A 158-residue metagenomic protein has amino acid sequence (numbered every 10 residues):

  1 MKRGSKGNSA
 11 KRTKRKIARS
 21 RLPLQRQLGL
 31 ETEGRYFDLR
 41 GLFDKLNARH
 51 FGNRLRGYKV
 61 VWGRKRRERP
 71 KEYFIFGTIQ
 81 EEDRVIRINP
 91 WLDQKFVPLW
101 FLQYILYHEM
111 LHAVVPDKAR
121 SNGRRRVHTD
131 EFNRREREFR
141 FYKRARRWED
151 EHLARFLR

Functional and structural regions predicted by a protein language model:
M1-Y104, A113-R158: Active-site-proximal or metal-binding-adjacent scaffold patches in catalytic folds
